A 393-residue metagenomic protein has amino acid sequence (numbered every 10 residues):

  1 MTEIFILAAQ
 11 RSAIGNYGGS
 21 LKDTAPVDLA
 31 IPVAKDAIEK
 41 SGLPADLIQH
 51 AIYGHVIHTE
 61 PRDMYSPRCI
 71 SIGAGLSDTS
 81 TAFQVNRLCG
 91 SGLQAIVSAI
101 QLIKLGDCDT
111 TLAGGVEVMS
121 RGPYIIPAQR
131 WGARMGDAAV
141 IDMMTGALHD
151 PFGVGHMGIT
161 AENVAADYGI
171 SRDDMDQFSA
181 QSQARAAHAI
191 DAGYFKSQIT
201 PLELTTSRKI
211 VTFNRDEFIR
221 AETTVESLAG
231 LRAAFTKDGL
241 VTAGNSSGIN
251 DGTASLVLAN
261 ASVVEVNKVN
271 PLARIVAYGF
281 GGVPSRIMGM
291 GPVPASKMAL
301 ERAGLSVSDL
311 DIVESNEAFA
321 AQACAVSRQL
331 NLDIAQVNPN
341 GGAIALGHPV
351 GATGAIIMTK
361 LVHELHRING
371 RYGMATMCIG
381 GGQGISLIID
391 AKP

Functional and structural regions predicted by a protein language model:
M1-T24, D36, T223-M290, P294 (+4 more regions): Condensing-enzyme catalytic core mediating Claisen C-C bond formation in acyl metabolism
M1-V56, E60-A74, T81, T160-R172 (+4 more regions): Conserved active-site "lid/cap" helical segment
R11-S12, K22-V27, P32, K40 (+2 more regions): N-terminal extracellular/periplasmic Venus flytrap/periplasmic-binding protein-like
H55-T110, P151-M157, E222-G248, Q329-I356 (+1 more regions): Conserved catalytic cysteine-centered active-site region of acyl-thioester-dependent Claisen-condensing enzymes
N86-E117, A165-Y194, S255-S262, S327-R328 (+2 more regions): Active-site-proximal alpha-helical scaffold in enzymes
T110-V164: Flexible glycine-/small-residue-enriched beta->alpha junction loops that bind anionic phosphate/pyrophosphate groups
I159-E162, F195-Q198, T206-R208, V276-A345: Active-site pocket-lining segment
